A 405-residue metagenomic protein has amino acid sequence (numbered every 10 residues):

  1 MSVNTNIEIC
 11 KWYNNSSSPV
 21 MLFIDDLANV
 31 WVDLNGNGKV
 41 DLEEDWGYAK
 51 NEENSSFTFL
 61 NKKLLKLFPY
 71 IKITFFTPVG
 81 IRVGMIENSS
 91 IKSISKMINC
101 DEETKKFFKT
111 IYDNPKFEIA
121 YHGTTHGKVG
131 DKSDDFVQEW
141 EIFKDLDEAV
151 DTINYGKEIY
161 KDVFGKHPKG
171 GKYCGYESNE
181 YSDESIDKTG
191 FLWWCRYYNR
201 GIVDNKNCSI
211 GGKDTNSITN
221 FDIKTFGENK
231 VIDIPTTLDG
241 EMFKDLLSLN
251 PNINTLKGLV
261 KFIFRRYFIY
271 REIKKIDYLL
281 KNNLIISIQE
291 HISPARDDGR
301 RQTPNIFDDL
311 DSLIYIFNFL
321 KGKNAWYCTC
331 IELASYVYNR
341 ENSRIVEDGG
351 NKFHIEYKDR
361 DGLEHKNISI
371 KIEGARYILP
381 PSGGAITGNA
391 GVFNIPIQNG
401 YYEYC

Functional and structural regions predicted by a protein language model:
M1-N14, M21, L27, D33 (+4 more regions): Active-site-adjacent pocket scaffolds in enzyme catalytic domains
S2-D113, I159, H167, F319: Active-site beta->alpha N-cap acidic-glycine motif
S2-T5, W12, C195-N199, Y267-G362: C-terminal domain-boundary segment and adjacent tail
F23-I24, A120, Q289, Y327: Generic enzyme active-site microenvironment
A28, K39-N54, N88-C100, Q138-E148 (+3 more regions): The substrate-binding groove and active-site-proximal loops of carbohydrate-active enzymes, especially glycoside
T58-K62, K105-K109, V150-K157, D183 (+2 more regions): Generic structural signal for well-ordered alpha-helices, preferentially at hydrophobic/aromatic core positions
Y70-N179, G201-K206, E228-D245, I285-R296: Metal-dependent polysaccharide deacetylase catalytic core of the NodB/CE4 family, i.e., the active-site-bearing domain
C330-L333, R340-C405: C-terminal beta-sandwich/jelly-roll accessory domains of carbohydrate-active enzymes
